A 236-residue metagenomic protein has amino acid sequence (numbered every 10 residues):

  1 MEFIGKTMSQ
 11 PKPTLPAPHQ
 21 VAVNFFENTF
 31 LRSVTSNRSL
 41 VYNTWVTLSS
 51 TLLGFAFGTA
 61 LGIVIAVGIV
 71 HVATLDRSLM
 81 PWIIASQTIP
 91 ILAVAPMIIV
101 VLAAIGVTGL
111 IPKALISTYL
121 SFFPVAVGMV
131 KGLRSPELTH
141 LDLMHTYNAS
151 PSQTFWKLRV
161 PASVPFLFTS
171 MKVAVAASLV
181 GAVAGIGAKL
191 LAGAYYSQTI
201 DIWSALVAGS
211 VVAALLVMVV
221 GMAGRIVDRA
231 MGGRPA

Functional and structural regions predicted by a protein language model:
F3-A56: Periplasmic/extracellular loop-to-transmembrane helix junction in inner-membrane transport proteins
V41-S49, L53, D76, I83-S86 (+4 more regions): Alpha-helical membrane-interface segments at transmembrane helix boundaries
L53-I83: Transmembrane-helix boundary motif in ABC transporter permease subunits
I69-T74, I98, L102-V107, A184: Short helix-capping/hinge motifs at transmembrane helix termini and TM-loop junctions
I84-P124, K131-G132: Generic hydrophobic transmembrane alpha-helix motif, especially the helices
L115-Y119, S152-A184, S204, A208 (+2 more regions): Transmembrane alpha-helices
G128-S170: Short cytoplasmic-facing helical segments at TM-TM junctions of multi-pass membrane proteins
R134, A188, W203-A236: C-terminal transmembrane helix and the adjacent membrane-cytosol boundary/short C-terminal tail of inner/organellar
